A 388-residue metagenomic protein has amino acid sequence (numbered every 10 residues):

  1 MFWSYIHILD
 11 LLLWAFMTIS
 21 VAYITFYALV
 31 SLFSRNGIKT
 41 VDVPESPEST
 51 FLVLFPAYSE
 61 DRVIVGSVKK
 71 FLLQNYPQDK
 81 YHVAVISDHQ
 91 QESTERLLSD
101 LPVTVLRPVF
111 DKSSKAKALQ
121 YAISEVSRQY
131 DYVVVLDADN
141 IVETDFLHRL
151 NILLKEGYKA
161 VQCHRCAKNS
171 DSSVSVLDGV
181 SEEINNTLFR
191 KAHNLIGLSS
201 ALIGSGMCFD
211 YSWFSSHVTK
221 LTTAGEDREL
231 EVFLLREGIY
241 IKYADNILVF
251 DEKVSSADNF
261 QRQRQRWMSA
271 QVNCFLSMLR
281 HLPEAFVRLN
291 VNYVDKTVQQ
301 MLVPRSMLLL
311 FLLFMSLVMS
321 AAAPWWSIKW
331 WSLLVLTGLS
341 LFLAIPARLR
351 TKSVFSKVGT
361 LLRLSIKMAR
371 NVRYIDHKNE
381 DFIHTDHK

Functional and structural regions predicted by a protein language model:
L29-F33, G37-E45, Q299-N379: Membrane-embedded multi-pass helical conduit in multi-pass membrane proteins, especially envelope-biosynthetic
S49-L52, H82, E229: Cell-envelope/extracellular polymer assembly enzymes that use nucleotide-activated donors
V65, Q91-S99, D145: Acidic helix N-cap motif at the loop->helix transition within catalytic regions of sugar-transfer enzymes
K69-K80: Short, acidic, metal-binding catalytic loop of nucleotide-sugar glycosyltransferases
I86-E95, F110-K112, I141: A conserved acidic beta->alpha catalytic loop
R107-A118, A122, T144, R149-T223 (+3 more regions): Long helical/loop segments within the catalytic core of UDP-sugar-dependent glycosyltransferases, especially the large
Q120-Y132: Active-site nucleotide-sugar/metal-binding loop of Leloir-type enzymes
Q129-I141: Short beta-strand-to-loop acidic/aromatic patch adjacent to the donor-nucleotide binding site
